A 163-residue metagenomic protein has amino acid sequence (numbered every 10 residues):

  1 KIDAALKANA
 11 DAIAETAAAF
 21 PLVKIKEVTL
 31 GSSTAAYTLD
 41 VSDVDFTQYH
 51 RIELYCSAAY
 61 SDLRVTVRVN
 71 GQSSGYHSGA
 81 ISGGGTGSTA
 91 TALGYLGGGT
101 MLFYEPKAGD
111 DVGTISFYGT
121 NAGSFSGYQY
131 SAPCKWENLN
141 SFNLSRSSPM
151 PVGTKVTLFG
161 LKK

Functional and structural regions predicted by a protein language model:
K1-K24: Fibrous stalk/shaft segments of extracellular and virion attachment machinery
A19-K163: Surface-exposed molecular-recognition determinants
